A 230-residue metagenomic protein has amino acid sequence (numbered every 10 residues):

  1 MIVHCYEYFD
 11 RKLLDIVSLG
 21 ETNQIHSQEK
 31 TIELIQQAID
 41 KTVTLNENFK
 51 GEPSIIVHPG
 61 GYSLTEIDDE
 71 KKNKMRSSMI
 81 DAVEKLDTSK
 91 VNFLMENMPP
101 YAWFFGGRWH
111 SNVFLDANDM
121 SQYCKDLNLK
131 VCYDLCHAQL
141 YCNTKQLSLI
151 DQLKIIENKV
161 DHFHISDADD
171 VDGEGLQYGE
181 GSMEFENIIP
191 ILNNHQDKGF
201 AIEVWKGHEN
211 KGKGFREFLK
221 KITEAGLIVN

Functional and structural regions predicted by a protein language model:
M1-E7, V57-G61, M95-P99, Y133-H137 (+2 more regions): A cross-domain feature marking catalytic cores of carbohydrate-active enzymes and several ubiquitous metabolic/repair
M1-Y6, H110-A117, Y133, Y141-Q146: Short N-terminal secondary-structure initiator segments
I2-S18: A short glycine/small-residue-enriched secondary-structure motif
Y8, N92, K159-D161: Short hydrophobic/aromatic-rich motifs at helix boundaries and adjacent loops
D10-R11, A102-W103, D172, E209: Generic structural signal for helix capping and beta-alpha/helix-loop junctions
L13-K130, L140: Active-site acidic/histidine proton-transfer and metal-coordination neighborhood in alpha/beta enzyme cores
T31-T44, L64-I67, S77, D81 (+3 more regions): Histidine-acidic metal/acid-base catalytic patches
